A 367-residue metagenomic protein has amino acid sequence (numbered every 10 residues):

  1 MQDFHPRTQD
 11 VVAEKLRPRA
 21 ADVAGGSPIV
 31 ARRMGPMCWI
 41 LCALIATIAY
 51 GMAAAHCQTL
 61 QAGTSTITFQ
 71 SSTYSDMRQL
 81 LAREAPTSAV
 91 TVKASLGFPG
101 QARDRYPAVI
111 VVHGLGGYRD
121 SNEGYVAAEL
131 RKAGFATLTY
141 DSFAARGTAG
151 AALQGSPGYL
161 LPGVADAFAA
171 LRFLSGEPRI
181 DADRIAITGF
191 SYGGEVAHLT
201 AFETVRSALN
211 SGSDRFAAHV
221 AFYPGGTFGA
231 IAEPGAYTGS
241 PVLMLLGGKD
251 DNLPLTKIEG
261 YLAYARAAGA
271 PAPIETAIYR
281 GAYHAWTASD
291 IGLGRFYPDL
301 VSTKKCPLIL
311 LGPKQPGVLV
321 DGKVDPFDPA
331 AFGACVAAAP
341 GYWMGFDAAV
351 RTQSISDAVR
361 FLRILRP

Functional and structural regions predicted by a protein language model:
W39-Y50: Bacterial N-terminal signal peptides
Q58-R103: N-terminal cap/lid segment of alpha/beta-hydrolase-fold proteins
T73, L115, G248-D251, R280-Y283: Acidic beta-to-alpha connecting loop that harbors the catalytic carboxylate
L81-K93, R105-G176, P298, F332-M344: Serine-hydrolase catalytic machinery in alpha/beta-hydrolase-like enzymes
P162-T238, D251, T256: Primarily recognizes the serine-hydrolase "nucleophile elbow" in alpha/beta-hydrolase and SGNH/GDSL folds
M244-L246: Short beta-strand/loop motif that positions the catalytic acidic residue of the alpha/beta-hydrolase fold
P254-Y264: Short alpha-helix in the alpha/beta-hydrolase fold that links the catalytic acid
P273-P367: C-terminal catalytic histidine-bearing segment of alpha/beta-hydrolase fold enzymes
